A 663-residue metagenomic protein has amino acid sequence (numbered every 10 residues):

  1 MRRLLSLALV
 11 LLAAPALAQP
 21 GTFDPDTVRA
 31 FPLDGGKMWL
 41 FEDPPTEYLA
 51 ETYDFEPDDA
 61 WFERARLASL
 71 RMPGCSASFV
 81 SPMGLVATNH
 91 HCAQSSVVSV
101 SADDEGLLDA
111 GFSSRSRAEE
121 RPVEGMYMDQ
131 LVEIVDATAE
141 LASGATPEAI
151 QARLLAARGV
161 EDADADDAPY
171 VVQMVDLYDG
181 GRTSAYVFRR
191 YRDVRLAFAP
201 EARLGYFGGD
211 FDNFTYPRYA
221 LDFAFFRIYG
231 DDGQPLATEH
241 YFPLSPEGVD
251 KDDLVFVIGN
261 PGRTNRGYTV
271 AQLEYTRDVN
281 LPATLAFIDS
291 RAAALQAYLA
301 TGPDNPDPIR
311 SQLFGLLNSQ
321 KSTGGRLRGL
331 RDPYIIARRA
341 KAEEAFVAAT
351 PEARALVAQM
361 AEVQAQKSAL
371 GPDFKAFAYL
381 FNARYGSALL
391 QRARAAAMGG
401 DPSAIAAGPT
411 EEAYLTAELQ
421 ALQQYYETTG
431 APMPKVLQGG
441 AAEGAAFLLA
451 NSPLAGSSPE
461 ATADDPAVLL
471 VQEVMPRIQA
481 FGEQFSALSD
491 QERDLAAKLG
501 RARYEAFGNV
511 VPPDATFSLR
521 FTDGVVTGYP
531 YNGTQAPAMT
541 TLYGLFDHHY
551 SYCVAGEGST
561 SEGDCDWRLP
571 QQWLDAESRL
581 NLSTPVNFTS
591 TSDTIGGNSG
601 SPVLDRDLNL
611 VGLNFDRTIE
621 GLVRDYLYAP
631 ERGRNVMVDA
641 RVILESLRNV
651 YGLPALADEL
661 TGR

Functional and structural regions predicted by a protein language model:
R2, A8, L17-R663: Terminal presequence/propeptide segments associated with secretion/organelle targeting and zymogen/polyprotein
A13-P15: N-terminal signal peptide c-region/cleavage motif recognized by signal peptidases
